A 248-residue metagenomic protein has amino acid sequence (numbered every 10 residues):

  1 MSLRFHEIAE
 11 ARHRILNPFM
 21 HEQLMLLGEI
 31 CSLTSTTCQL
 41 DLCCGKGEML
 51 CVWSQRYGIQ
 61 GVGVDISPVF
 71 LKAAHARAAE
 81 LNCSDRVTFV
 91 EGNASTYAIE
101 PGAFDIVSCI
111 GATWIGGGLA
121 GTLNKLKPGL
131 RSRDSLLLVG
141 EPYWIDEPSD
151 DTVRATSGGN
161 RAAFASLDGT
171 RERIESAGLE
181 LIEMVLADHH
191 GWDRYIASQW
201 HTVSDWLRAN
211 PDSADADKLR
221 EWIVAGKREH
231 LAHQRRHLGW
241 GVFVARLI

Functional and structural regions predicted by a protein language model:
N17-S35: Conserved alpha-helix/loop element of class I SAM-dependent methyltransferases that forms part of the SAM/SAH-binding
L40, E48-T96: Class I SAM-dependent methyltransferase SAM/SAH-binding core
T96-V107: A short acidic, Gly/Pro-enriched loop at the edge of an enzyme's catalytic core that lines a small-molecule cofactor
D105-L119: A short SAM/SAH-binding and catalytic strip from SAM-dependent methyltransferases
A120-L136: A short glycine-rich, Lys/Arg-flanked "PGG" loop and its adjoining helix->strand segment in the class I
P142-R161: Short, glycine-/aromatic-enriched active-site segment of Class I SAM-dependent methyltransferases
A163-G178: Short alpha-helix
V185-I248: Conserved Class I S-adenosyl-L-methionine
